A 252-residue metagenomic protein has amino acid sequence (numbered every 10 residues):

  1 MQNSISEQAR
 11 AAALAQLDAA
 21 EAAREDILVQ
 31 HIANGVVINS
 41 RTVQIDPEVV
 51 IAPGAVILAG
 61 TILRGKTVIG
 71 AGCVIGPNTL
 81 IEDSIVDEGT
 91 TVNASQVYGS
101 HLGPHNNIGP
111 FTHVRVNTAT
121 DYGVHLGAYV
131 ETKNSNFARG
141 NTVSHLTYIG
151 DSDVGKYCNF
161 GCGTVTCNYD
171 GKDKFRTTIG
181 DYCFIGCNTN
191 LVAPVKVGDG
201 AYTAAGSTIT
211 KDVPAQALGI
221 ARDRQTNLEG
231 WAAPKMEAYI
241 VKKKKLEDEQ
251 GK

Functional and structural regions predicted by a protein language model:
M1-T42, D46-V49, G54, P214-K252: Terminal amphipathic alpha-helical/low-complexity segments used for targeting or macromolecular assembly
V37-I220, Q225-T226: Structural signal for interior beta-strand "rungs" in well-ordered beta-sheet cores of soluble enzyme domains
